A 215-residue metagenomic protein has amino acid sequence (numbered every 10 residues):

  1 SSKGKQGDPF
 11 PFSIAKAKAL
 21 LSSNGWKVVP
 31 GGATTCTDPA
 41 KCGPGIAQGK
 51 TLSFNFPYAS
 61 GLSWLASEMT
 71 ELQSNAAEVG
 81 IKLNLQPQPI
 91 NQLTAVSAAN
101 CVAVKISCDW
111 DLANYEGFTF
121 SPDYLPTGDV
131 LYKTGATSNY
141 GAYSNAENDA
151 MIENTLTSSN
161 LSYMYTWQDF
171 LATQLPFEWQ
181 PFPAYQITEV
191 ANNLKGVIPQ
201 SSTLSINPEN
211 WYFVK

Functional and structural regions predicted by a protein language model:
S1-P9, I14-A19, W64-S74, S97-K215: Detector for C-terminal structural segments
P11-N55: Immediate post-signal peptide segment of exported/extracytoplasmic ligand-binding proteins
V29-T34, L83-Q88, Y163-M164: Surface-exposed patches in mature extracellular/periplasmic domains of secreted proteins
C36, N91-Q92, Q186: Positions that flank functional sites
T51-S60, L83-L85, D111: Short, well-ordered beta-strand elements
Y58-S60, P87-P89, G117-F118, Y185: Short, flexible loop/turn elements at secondary-structure junctions
L72-L85: Short alpha-helix C-terminal cap/hinge motif
L85-N100: Short helix-initiation/N-cap motifs at beta->coil->alpha
